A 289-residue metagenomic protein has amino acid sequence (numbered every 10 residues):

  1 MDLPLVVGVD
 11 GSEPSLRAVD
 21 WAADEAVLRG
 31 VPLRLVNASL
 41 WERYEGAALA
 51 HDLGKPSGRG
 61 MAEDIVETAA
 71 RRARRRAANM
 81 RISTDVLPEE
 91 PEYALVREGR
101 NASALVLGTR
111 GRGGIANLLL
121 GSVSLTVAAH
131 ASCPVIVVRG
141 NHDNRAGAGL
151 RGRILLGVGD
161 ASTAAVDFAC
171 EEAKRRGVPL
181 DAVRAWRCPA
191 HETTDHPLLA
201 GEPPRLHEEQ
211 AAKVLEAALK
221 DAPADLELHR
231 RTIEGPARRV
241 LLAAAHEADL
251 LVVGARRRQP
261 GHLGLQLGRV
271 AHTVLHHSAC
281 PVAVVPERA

Functional and structural regions predicted by a protein language model:
M1, P14, R71-L105, K220-L251 (+2 more regions): Structural beta-alpha unit
M1-D52, R151-G201, K220, L250: Small/aliphatic-rich secondary-structure junction motif
M1-L16, S103-T109, L125, A129-D167 (+5 more regions): Intrinsically disordered or low-complexity boundary/linker segments at protein termini and domain junctions
L16, A23, V27, L35 (+2 more regions): Conserved N-terminal glycine/acidic-rich loop preference
D20, W41-Y44, H51-D52, R59 (+2 more regions): N-terminal membrane-targeting/anchoring modules of bacterial envelope and secretion proteins
R34-V36, S83-L87, I136, D181-V183 (+2 more regions): General small-molecule cofactor/ligand-binding pocket signal
L53-D64, A200-K213: A short acidic, glycine-rich active-site loop that binds or catalyzes chemistry on phosphate/adenosine moieties
L107-T126, G149-R151, V253-H276: Glycine-rich, Arg-bearing micro-motifs that act as flexible, cationic patches
